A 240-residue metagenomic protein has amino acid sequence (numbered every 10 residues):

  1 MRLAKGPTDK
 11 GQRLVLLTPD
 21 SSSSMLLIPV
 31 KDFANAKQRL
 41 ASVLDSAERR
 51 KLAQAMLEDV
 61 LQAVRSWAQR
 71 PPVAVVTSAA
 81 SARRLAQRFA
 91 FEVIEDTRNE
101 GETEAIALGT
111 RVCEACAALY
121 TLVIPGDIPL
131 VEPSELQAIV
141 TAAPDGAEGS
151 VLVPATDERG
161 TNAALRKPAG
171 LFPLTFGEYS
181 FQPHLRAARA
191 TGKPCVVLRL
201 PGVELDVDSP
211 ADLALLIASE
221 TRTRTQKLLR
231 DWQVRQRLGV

Functional and structural regions predicted by a protein language model:
M1, L14-L40: N-terminal nucleotide-binding beta1-loop-alpha1 segment
V15, Y179, R186-V240: Conserved alpha/beta core of the MobA/IspD/sugar-nucleotide pyrophosphorylase nucleotidyltransferase superfamily
A53-R70: A short, N-terminal amphipathic alpha-helix
R70-E92: Acidic donor-binding segment of Leloir-type glycosyltransferases
Q87-Y120, S180: Short phosphate-binding loop-to-helix
P125-P129: The conserved acidic donor/metal-binding loop of glycosyltransferases
V131-D157: Conserved donor-nucleotide/metal-binding helix-loop-beta segment in metal-dependent transferases, i.e., the alpha-helix
R166-A188: Short, glycine-/small-residue-rich phosphate/pyrophosphate-handling segment
